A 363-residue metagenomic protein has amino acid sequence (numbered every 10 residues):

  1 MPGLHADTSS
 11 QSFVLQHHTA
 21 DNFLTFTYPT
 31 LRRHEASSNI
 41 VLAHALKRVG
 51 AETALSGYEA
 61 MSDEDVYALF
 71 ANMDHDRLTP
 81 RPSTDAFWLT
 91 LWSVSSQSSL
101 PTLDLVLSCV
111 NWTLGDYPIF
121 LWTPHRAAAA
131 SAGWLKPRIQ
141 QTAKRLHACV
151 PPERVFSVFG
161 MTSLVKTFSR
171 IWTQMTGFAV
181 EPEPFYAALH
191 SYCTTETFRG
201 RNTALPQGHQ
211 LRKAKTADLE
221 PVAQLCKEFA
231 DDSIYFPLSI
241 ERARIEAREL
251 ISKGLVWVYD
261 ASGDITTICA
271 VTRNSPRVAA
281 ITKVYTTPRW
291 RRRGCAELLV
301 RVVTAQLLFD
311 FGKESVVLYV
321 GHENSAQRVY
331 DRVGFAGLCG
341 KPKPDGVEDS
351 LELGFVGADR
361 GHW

Functional and structural regions predicted by a protein language model:
P2, S95-Q97, L103-Q207: Acyl-donor-binding surface of acyltransferase catalytic domains
P2-K47, A51, T197-L238, H362: Short amphipathic alpha-helix that is part of the acyltransferase structural core
N22, P276, N324-S325: Short alpha-helical
E52-Y117, W122, S252-C269: Conserved beta-hairpin
A132-L146, K283-P288, R292-F309, Q327-R332: Conserved acetyl-CoA-binding loop-helix of GNAT-fold acetyltransferases
V155, G254, F311-K313: Short, high-confidence coil segments that cap the C-terminus of an alpha-helix and link into the following beta-strand
F159-V165, L307, V316-D331, G337 (+1 more regions): Conserved beta-strand-loop-alpha-helix junction that forms the acyl-donor binding cleft
I234-Y285: A conserved beta-strand-loop-helix scaffold within acyl/acetyltransferase catalytic domains
